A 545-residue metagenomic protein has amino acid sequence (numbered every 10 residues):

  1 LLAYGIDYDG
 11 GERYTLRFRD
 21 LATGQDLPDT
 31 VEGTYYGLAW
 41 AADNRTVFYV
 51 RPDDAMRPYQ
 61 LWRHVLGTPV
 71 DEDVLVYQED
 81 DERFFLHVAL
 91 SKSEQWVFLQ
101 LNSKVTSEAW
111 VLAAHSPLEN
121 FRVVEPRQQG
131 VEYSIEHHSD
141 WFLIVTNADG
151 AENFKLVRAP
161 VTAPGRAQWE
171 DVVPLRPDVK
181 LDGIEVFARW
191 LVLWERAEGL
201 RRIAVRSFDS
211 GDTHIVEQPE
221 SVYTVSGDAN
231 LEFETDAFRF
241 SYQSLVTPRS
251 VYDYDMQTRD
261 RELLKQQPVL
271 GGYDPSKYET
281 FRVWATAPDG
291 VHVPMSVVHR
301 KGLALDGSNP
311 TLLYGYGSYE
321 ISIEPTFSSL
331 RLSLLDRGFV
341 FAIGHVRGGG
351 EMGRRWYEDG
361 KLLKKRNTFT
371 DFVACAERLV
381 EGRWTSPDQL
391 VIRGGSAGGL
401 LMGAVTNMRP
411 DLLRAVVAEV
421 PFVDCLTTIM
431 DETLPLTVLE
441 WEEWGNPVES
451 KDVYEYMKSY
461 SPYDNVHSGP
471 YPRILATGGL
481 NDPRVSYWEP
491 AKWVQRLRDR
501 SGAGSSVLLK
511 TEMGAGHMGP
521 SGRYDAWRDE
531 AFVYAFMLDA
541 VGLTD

Functional and structural regions predicted by a protein language model:
L1-L38, N44, A188: A conserved hydrophobic secondary-structure block that centers on an alpha-helix together with its immediately flanking
L1-Y4, V47, V97, F142-I144 (+2 more regions): Hydrophobic beta-strand positions that form the internal "hydrophobic ladder" of WD40/Gbeta-like beta-propeller blades
G5, F85-H137, D182-G183, W194 (+6 more regions): Non-catalytic accessory segments flanking enzyme active sites
I6-T15, D29-Y35, V50-Q60, P69-V70 (+5 more regions): A flexible loop/linker signature enriched in serine peptidases of the S9 family
D20-G24, V65-P69, A113-P117, P160-P164 (+2 more regions): Short loop/turn segments that connect beta-strands within beta-propeller blades
D43-R45, S93-Q95, D140, A188-R189 (+1 more regions): Short coil/turn segments that connect the beta-strands within blades of beta-propeller domains
L303-G353, S486-Y487: Short substrate-entry loop that stabilizes the transition state in hydrolases
I343-D545: Active-site-proximal cap/loop segments of hydrolase catalytic domains
